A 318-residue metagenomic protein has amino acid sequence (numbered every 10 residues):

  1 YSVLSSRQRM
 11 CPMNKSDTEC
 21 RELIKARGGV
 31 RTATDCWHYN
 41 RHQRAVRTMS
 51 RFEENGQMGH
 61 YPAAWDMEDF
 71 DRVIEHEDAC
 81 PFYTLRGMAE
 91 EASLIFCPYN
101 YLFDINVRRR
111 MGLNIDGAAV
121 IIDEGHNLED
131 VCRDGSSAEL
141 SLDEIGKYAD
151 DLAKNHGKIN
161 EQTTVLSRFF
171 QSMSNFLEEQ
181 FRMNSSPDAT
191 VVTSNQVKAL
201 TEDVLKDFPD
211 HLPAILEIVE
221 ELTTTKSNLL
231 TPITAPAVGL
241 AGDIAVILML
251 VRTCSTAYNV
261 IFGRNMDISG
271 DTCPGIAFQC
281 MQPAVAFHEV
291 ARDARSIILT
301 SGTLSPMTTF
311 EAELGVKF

Functional and structural regions predicted by a protein language model:
Y1-S93, F103, D150, G157 (+5 more regions): A substrate-engagement module of RecA-like helicase motors
V3, I121, I298-L299: Structured core elements
C20-V30, T163-L166, F170-M173, A245-V251: Generic hydrophobic, helix-prone segments enriched in Leu/Val/Ile
W65, E75-L94, P98-L216, G302-V316: Signature of the SF2 helicase/ATPase Hel1-core->accessory helical subdomain module
F70-A92, F103-G112, I215-F318: A contiguous, basic/glycine-rich beta-loop/short-helix subdomain that forms a polymer-engagement track
